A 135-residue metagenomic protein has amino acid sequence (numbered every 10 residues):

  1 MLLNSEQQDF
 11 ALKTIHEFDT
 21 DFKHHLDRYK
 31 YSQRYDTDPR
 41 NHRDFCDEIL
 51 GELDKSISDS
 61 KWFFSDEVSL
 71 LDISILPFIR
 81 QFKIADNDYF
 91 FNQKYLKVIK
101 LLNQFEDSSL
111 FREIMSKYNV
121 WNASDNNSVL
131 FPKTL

Functional and structural regions predicted by a protein language model:
M1-E48, E52-D54, S58-K61: GST-like domain detector, emphasizing the conserved glutathione-binding G-site in the N-terminal thioredoxin-like
E17, E52, P77, Q81 (+1 more regions): Alpha-helical scaffold segments in carbohydrate-active enzymes
K30, Q104-A123: Charged/polar, low-hydrophobicity segments characteristic of intrinsically disordered regions and flexible loops
T37-R40, N87-Q93: Acidic, serine/threonine/proline-rich low-complexity intrinsically disordered regions
N41-F45, I49, Q93-D107: Extended, well-ordered alpha-helical scaffold segments
K55-D66, L110-I114: Surface-exposed helix-capping loop/turn segments at secondary-structure junctions
F63-D88, F105: GST superfamily/GST-like fold recognition
Y118-L135: Acidic/histidine-enriched, glycine/proline-rich intrinsically disordered or flexible terminal extensions
